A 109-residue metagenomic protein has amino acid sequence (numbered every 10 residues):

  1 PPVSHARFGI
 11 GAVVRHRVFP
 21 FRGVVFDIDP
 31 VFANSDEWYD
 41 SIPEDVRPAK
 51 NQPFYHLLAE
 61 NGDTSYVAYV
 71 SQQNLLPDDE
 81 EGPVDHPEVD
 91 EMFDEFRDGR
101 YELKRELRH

Functional and structural regions predicted by a protein language model:
P1-V13, V18-R22, D29-F32, K104-H109: Mixed-charge, Lys/Arg-rich low-complexity intrinsically disordered regions
G9-G11, S41-P43, P87: Residue-level detector of functional hotspots within protein domains
V13, V46-R47: Beta-strand elements of modular eukaryotic interaction domains
R22-V24, H56: Generic detector of isolated residues embedded in canonical secondary-structure elements
V25-F26, E37: Short amphipathic alpha-helical leader/targeting segments
D27-P30, N61: A short beta-strand motif that forms part of the nucleic acid-binding face of small beta-barrel RNA-binding folds
F32-S41: Short, solvent-exposed secondary-structure boundary/capping segments
R47-H109: Intrinsically disordered, low-complexity, charged/polar segments
